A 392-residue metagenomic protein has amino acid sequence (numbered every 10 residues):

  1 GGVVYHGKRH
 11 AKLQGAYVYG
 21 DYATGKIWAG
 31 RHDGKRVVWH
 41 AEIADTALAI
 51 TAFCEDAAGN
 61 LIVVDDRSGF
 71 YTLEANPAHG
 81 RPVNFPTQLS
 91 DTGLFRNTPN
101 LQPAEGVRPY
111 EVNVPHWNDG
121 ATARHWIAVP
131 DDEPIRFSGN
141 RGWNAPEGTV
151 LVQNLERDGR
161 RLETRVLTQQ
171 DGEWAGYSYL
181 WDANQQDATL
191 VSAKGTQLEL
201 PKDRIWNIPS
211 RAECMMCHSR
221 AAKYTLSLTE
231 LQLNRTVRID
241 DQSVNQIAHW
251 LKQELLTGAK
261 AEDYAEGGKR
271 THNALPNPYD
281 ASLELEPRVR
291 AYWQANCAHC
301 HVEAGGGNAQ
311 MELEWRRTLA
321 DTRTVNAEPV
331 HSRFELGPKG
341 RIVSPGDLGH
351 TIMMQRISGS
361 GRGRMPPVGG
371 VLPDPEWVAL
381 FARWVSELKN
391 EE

Functional and structural regions predicted by a protein language model:
G1-A121, H125-R136, L155: Beta-propeller domains with acidic blade repeats across secreted/periplasmic ectodomains and cytosolic WD/CNH propellers
A47-A49, I62, F70-Y71, G142 (+1 more regions): Sequence context surrounding c-type heme c attachment/ligation sites in exported
G139: A short beta-loop-beta micro-motif enriched in histidine and acidic residues
A145-G148: Short, well-ordered loop/turn sites that connect or cap secondary structure elements
